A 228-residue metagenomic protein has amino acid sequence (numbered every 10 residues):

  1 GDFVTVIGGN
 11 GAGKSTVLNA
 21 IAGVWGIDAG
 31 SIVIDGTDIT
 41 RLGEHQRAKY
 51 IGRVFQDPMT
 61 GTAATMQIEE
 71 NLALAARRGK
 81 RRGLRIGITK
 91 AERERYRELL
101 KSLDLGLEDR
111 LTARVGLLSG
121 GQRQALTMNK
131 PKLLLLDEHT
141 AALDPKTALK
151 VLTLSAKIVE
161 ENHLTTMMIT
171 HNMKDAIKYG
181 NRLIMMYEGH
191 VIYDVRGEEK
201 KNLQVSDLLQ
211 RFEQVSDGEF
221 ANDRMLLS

Functional and structural regions predicted by a protein language model:
I7-G9: The feature captures the beta-strand-to-loop junction immediately N-terminal to the Walker
A22: Helix-to-loop junction immediately C-terminal to a conserved catalytic motif
G30-D38, Y193-V195: Conserved ABC transporter NBD signature motif
D38-G52, T60, R82-T89, R93 (+1 more regions): ABC ATPase NBD coupling module
M66-R78: Q-loop/switch helix immediately C-terminal to the Walker
L134-D137: Catalytic Walker B motif of ABC-type/P-loop ATPase nucleotide-binding domains
T170-H171: H-loop/switch region of ABC-family ATPase nucleotide-binding domains
H190-S216: Conserved beta-strand-loop-alpha-helix hinge in the C-terminal portion of ABC ATPase nucleotide-binding domains
